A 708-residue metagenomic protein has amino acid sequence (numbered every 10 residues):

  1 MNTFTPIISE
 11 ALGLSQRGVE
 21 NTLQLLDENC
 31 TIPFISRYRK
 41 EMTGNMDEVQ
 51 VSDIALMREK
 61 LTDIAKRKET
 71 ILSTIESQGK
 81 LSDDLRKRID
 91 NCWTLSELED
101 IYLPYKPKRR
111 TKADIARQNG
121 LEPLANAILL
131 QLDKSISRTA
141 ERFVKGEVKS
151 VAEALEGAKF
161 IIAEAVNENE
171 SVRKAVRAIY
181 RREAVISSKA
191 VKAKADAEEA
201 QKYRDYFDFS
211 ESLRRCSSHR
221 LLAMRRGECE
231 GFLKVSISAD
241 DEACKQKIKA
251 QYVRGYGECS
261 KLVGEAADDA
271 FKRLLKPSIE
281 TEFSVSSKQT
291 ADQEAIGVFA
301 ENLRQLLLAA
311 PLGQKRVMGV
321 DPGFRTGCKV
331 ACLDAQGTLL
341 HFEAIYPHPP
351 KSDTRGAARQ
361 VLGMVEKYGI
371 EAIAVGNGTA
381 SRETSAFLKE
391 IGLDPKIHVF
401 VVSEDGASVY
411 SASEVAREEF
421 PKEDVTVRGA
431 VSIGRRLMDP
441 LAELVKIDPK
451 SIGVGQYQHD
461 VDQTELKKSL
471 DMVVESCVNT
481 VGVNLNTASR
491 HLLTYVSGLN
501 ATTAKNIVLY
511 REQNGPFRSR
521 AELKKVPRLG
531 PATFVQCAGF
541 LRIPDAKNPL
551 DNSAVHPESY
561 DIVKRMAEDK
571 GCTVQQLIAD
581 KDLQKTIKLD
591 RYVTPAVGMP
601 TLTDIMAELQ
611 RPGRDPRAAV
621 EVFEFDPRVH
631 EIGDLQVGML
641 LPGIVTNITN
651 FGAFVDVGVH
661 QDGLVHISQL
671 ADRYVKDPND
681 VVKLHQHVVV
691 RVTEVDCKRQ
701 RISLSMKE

Functional and structural regions predicted by a protein language model:
F4, D63-K80, D90, V409 (+6 more regions): Long, highly charged, low-complexity intrinsically disordered interaction regions that mediate electrostatic DNA/RNA
S15-Q16, E28-N29, L95-S96, R109 (+18 more regions): Short flexible coil/turn linkers enriched for glycine and charged/polar residues that connect secondary-structure
Y38-K40, L129, D240, P322 (+11 more regions): Short, ordered loop/turn segments at secondary-structure junctions
Q50-D53, K60, I64-G319, G323-E423 (+1 more regions): Duplex nucleic acid-engaging cores and interfaces of nucleic-acid transaction enzymes
T74, R88, E99-Y102, G227-D240 (+3 more regions): Structured, non-catalytic alpha/beta "coupling" segments that mediate domain-domain communication and provide generic
A178-V185, V320-F324, G378-E383, V402-V409 (+5 more regions): A glycine-rich phosphate-binding loop feature that marks nucleotide/adenosyl-phosphate handling sites
V317-G319, K329, S385-L388, S519-E522 (+3 more regions): Short beta-alpha junctions and helix-cap segments that line functional grooves
I543-E708: Single-stranded RNA-binding regions, centering on S1/OB-family and related RNA-binding modules
